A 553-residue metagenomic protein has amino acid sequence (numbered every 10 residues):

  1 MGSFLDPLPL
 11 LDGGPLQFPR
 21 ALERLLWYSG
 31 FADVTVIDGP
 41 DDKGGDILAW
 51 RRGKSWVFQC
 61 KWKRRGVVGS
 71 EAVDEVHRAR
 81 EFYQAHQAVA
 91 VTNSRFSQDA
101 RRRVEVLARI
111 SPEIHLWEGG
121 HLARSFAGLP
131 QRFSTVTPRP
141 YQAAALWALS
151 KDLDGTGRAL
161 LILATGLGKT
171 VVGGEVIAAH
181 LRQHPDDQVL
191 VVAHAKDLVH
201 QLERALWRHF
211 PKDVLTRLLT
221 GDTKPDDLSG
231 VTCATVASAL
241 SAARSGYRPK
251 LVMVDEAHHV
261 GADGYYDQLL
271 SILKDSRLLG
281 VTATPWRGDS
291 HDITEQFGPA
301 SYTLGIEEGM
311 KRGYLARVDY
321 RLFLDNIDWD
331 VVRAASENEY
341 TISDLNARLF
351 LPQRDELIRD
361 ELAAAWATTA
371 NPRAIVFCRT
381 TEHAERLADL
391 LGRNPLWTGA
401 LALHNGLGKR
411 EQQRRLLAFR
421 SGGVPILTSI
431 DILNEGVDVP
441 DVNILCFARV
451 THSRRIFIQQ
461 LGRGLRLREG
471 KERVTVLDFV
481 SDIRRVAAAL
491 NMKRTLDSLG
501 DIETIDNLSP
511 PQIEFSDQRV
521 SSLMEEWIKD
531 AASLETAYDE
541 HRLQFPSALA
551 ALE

Functional and structural regions predicted by a protein language model:
M1-L163, L167, V171, L523-H541: Mixed-charge (Asp/Glu-Lys/Arg
V172, Q353-A364, T368-T369, T380 (+1 more regions): Long, largely alpha-helical accessory region at the distal end of helicase-like NTP-driven motors
D197-L218: Conserved helix-turn-beta segment of the N-terminal RecA-like "Helicase ATP-binding" lobe in SF1/SF2 helicases
L215-D227, E385-R386, W397-D431: Conserved helicase ATPase core of P-loop NTP-dependent helicases/translocases
P249-K250, I426-S429, L433-V450, I456-Q459 (+1 more regions): A short beta-strand element within the Helicase C-terminal
H259-R321: Post-DEXD/H (motif II) to motif III coupling segment of the RecA-like Helicase ATP-binding lobe
A300-A374: Conserved interdomain linker/interface between the two RecA-like ATPase lobes of SF2 helicase motors
R454-Q459, R463-R494: Conserved segment of the helicase C-terminal RecA-like domain
